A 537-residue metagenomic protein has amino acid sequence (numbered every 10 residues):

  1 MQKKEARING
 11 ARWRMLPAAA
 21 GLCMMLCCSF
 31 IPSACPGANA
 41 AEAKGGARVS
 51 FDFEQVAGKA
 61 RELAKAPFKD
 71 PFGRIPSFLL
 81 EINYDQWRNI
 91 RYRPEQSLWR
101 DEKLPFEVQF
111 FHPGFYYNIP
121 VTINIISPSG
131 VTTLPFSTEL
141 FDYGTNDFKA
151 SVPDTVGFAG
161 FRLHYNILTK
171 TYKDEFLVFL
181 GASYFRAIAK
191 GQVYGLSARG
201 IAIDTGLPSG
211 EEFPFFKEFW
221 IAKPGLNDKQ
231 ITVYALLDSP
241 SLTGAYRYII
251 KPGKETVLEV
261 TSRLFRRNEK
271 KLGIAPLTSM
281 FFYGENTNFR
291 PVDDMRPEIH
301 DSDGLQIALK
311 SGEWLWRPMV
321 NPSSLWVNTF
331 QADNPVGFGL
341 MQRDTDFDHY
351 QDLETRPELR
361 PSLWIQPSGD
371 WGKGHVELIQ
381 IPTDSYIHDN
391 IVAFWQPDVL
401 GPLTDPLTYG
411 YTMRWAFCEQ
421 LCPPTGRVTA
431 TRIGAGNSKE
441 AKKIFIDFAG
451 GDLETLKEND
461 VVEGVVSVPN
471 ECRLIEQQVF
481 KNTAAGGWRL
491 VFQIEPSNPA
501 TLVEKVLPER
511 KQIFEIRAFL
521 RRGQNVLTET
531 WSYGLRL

Functional and structural regions predicted by a protein language model:
K3-G21: Bacterial N-terminal signal peptides that target proteins for export
P17-S33: Bacterial N-terminal signal peptides
A34-A41: Cleavable N-terminal signal peptides
A41-Y84, I90-R93, F111, H349 (+1 more regions): Terminal accessory/anchoring regions of large secretory-pathway or extracellular enzymes
R61-L207: Solvent-exposed N-terminal domain segments of exported/luminal and surface proteins
D85, L177-L180, L272-Y409, C418-P423: A contiguous, surface-exposed recognition patch within enzymatic or periplasmic domains that forms
K190, G195-G253, G372-D384, H388: Extended, loop-rich substrate-binding clefts of extracytoplasmic carbohydrate-active enzymes
R247-R296, R517: Acidic (Asp/Glu-rich), glycine- and aromatic
